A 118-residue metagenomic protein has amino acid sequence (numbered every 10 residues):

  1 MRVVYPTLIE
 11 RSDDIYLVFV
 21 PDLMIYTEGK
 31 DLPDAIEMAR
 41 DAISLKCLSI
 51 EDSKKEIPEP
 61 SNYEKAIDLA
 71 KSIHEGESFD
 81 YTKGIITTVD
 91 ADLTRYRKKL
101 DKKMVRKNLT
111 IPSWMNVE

Functional and structural regions predicted by a protein language model:
M1-V3, D14, L23-I25: Short acidic/polar mixed-charge low-complexity motifs
R2-V4, S44-V117: Short, charged, surface-exposed hinge/linker loops at domain edges that act as mobile lids or interdomain connectors
L8-V20: Short aromatic-glycine-(Arg/Gly/Cys) micro-motifs in beta-strand/loop hairpins
D13, M24, P33, R95-R97 (+1 more regions): Residues that cap or initiate secondary-structure elements
F19-D22, D101-K103: Short glycine-enriched loop/turn motifs at secondary-structure junctions
L23-D34, N108: A short, exposed loop/beta-hairpin motif centered on an aromatic-Gly-Thr core
D34-S44: A short, charged, amphipathic alpha-helix used as a generic interaction element across diverse proteins
